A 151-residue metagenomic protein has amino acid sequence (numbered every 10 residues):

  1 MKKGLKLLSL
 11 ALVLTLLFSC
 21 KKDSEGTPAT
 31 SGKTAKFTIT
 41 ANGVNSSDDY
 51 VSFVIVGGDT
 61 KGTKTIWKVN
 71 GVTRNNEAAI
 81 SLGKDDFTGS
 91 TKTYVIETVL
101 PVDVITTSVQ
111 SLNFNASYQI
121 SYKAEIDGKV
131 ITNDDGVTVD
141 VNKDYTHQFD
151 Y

Functional and structural regions predicted by a protein language model:
M1, L7-A11, S47, V99: Low-complexity, intrinsically disordered regions enriched in charged/polar residues
K3-L7, V13-T38: Bacterial Sec-dependent N-terminal signal peptides
P28-Y151: First exposed extracellular module after export/assembly in secreted or surface-exposed proteins
